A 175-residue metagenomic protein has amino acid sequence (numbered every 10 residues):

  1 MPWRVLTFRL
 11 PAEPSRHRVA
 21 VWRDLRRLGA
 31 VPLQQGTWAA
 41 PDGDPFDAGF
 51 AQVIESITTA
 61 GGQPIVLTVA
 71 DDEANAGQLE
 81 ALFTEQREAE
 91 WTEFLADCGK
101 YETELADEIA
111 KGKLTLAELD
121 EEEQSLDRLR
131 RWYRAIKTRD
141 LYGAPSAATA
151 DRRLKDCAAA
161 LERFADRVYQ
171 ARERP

Functional and structural regions predicted by a protein language model:
M1-A106, R131-R134, T138, C157: Positively charged, polar, low-complexity stretches
L10, P14, T115, D120 (+2 more regions): Residues lining hydrophobic/aromatic ligand-binding pockets adjacent to catalytic sites
A89, E93-A96, A117, Q124 (+2 more regions): Alpha-helix boundary/N-cap detector
K100-E104, E108-G112, L116-L119, L126: Cap/lid and interdomain-hinge subdomains that line or gate substrate/regulatory clefts in soluble alpha/beta enzymes
L126-P175: Glycine-rich, aromatic-bearing surface loops/beta-hairpins
